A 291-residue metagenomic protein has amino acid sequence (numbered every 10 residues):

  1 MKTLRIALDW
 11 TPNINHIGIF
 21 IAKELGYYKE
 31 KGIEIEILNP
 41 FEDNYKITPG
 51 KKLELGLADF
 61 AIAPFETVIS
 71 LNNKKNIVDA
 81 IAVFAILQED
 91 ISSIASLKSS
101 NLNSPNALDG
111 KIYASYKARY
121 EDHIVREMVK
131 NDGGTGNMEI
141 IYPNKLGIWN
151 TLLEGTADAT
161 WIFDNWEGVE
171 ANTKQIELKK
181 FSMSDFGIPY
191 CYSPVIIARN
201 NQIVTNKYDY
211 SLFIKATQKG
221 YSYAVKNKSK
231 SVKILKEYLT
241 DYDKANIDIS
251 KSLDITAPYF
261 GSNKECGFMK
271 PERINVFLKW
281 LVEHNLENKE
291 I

Functional and structural regions predicted by a protein language model:
K2-G134, E139-N144, W149-E154, D158-I162 (+2 more regions): Short, glycine-/small- and polar/acidic-enriched structural segments that line small-molecule recognition paths
A22, F65, H123, N165 (+2 more regions): A generic alpha-helix surface/boundary motif
K31, V232-I234, K289-E290: Short, hydrophobic secondary-structure boundary micro-motifs
I33, I176, L286: Short phosphate-binding/catalytic loops that engage adenosine nucleotides
E36, E42-N44, D185, D248-A257 (+1 more regions): Short linear loop/turn motifs
K75, G147-D241: Pocket-lining segment of extracytoplasmic ligand-binding domains
N206-H284: Secondary-structure end/capping motifs
E283-I291: Hinge/cleft segment of the Venus flytrap/periplasmic-binding protein
